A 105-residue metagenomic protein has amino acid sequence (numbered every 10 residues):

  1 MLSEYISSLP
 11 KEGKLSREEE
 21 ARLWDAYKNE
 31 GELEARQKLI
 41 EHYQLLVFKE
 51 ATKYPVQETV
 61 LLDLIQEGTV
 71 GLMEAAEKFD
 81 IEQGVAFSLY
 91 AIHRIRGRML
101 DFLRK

Functional and structural regions predicted by a protein language model:
M1-K105: Alpha-helical promoter-recognition and RNA polymerase-docking modules of transcription initiation factors, dominated by
